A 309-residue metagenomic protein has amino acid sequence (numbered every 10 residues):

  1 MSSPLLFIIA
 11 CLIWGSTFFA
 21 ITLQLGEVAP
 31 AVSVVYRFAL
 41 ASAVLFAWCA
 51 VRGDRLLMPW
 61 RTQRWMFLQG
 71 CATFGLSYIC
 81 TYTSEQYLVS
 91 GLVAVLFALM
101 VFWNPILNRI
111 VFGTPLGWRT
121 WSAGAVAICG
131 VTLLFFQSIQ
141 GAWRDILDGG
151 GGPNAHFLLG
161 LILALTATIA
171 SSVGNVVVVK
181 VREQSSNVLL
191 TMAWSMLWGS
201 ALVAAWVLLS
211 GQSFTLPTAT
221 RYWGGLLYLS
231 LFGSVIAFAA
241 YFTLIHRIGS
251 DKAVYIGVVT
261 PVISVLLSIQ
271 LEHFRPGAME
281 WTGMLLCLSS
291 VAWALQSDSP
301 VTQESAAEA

Functional and structural regions predicted by a protein language model:
M1-I8, R55, L99-I169, M279 (+1 more regions): Juxtamembrane helix-loop boundary signature in multi-pass membrane transporters
L5-L6, V32-A47, Q63, L68 (+3 more regions): Hydrophobic alpha-helical transmembrane segments of multi-pass integral membrane proteins, especially transporters
I13, T17-A20, F46-F97, P105 (+2 more regions): Specific transmembrane alpha-helical segments of multi-pass solute transporters/efflux pumps, especially DMT/EamA
S16, A20-L23, E27, A41-P59 (+4 more regions): Membrane-interface helix-cap regions at the ends of transmembrane helices in multi-pass membrane proteins
E27, Y87, G113-P115, Q184-S185 (+2 more regions): Helix-loop interface residues and adjacent transmembrane-helix termini in multi-pass membrane transporters, primarily
V32-A43, T73, Y78-G124, S250-I269: Specific alpha-helical transmembrane segments that line the substrate/conduction pathway and gating interfaces
V34-Y36, L92-L99, V177-S200, S230-Q270: Helix-helix packing/entry segments at the starts of transmembrane helices
L45-C49, T73, S77, T81 (+10 more regions): Structural signal for membrane-spanning alpha-helices in multi-pass inner-membrane proteins, emphasizing helix cores
